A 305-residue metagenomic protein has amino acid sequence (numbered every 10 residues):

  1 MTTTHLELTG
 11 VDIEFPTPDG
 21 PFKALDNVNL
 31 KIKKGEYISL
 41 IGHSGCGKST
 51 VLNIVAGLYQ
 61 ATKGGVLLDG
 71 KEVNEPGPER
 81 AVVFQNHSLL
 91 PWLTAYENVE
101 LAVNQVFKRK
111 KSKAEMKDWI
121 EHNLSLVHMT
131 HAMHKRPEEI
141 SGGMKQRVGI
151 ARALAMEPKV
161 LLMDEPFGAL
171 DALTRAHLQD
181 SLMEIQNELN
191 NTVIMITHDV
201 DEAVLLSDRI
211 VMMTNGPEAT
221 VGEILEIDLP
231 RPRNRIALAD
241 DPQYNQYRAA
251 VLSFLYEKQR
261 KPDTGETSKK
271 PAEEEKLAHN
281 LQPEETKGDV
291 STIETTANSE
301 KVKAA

Functional and structural regions predicted by a protein language model:
I41-H43: The feature captures the beta-strand-to-loop junction immediately N-terminal to the Walker
A56: Helix-to-loop junction immediately C-terminal to a conserved catalytic motif
G64-P76, S112: Conserved ABC transporter NBD signature motif
L93-A102: Short coil-to-helix segment of the ABC ATPase nucleotide-binding domain corresponding to the Q-loop/switch region
N104, K111-A132, E184: Conserved ABC ATPase "signature" region
R136-I140, M144: Conserved ABC ATPase signature
A155-K159: A short, proline-enriched helix->beta-strand linker immediately N-terminal to the Walker B motif in ABC-type P-loop
